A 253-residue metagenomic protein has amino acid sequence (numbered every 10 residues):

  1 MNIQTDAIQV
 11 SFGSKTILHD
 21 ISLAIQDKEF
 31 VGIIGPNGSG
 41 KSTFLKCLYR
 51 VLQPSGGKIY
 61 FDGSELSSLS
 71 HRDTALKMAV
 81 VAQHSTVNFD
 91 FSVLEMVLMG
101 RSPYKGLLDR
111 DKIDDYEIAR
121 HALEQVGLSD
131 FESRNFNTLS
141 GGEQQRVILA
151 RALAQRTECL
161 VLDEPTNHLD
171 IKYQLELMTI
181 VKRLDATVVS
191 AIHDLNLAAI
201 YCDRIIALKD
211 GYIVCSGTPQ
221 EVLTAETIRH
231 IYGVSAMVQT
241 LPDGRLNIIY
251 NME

Functional and structural regions predicted by a protein language model:
I3-T5, I17-D20: Conserved structural motif at the start of ABC-family nucleotide-binding domains
I34-P36: The feature captures the beta-strand-to-loop junction immediately N-terminal to the Walker
Y49: Helix-to-loop junction immediately C-terminal to a conserved catalytic motif
G57-E65, T74: Conserved ABC transporter NBD signature motif
L98, I113-F131: Conserved ABC ATPase "signature" region
R110, N135-L139, E143: Conserved ABC ATPase signature
L160-E164: Catalytic Walker B motif of ABC-type/P-loop ATPase nucleotide-binding domains
